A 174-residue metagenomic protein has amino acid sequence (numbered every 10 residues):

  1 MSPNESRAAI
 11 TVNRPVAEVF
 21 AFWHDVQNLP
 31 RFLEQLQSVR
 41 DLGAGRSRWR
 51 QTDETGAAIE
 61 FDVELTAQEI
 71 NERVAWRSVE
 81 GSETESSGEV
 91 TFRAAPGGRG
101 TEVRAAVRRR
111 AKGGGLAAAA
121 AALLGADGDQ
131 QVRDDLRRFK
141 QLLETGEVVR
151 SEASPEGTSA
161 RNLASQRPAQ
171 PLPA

Functional and structural regions predicted by a protein language model:
M1-R46, E54, R133, R138 (+2 more regions): Hydrophobic ligand-binding cavity/cleft-lining segments
P3-A9, R46, E60, R73 (+2 more regions): Intrinsic-disorder/low-complexity, polar/charged segments enriched in Ser/Thr/Lys/Arg/Asp/Glu/Gln
A9-N13, R40, R50, E64 (+2 more regions): Generic structural detector for well-ordered beta-strands
T11, D25-Q27, W49-E54, R93-A105: Phosphate-binding glycine-rich loops and adjacent basic patches that engage nucleotide phosphates, nucleic-acid
P15, A44, I70, A95-R99: Short strand-connecting beta-turns/loops that link adjacent beta-strands
S47-E54, V74-G81: Short beta-strand segments that buttress and anchor functional surface loops
I59, T66, R77-L136, K140-Q141 (+2 more regions): Beta-strand/loop substructures that line and gate deep hydrophobic ligand-binding cavities in soluble
L65-N71: Short, solvent-exposed coil/turn segments at beta-strand boundaries
